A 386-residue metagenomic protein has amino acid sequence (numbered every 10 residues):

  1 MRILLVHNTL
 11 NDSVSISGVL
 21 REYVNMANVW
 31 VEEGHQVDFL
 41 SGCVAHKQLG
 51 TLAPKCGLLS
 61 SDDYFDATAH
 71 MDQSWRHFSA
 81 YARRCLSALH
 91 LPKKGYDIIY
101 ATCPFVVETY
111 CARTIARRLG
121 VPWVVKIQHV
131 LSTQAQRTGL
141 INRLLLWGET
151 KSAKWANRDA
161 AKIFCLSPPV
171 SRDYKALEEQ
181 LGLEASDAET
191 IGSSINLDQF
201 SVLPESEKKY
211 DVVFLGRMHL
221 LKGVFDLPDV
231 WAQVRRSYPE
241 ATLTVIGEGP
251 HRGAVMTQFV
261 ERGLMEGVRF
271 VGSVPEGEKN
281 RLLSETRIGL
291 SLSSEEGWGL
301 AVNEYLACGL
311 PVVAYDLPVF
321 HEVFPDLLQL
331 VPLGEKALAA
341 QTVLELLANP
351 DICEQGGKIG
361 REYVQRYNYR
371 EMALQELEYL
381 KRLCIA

Functional and structural regions predicted by a protein language model:
R21, F214-Q233, P250-M256: A conserved mid-protein helix/loop that constitutes part of the nucleotide-sugar donor-binding site
M26, T114-R118, L131, L144-I163: Membrane-proximal helix-turn-helix segments that form the acceptor-binding/catalytic region of lipid-linked
P122, S132-W155, A176, L197: Nucleotide-sugar donor phosphate/pyrophosphate-binding loop at the beta->alpha transition of glycosyltransferases
P169, S194: Carbohydrate-associated surface elements
M256-V274: Nucleotide-activated donor-binding/catalytic signature segment of Leloir-type glycosyltransferases, i.e., the conserved
S294: Aromatic "clamp/platform" in nucleotide-sugar-dependent glycosyltransferases that forms part of the donor/acceptor
P311-A314: Short hydrophobic beta-strand element within catalytic cores of glycosyltransferases and related nucleotide-activated
L328-A337, E345-P350: Conserved acidic donor-binding segment of nucleotide-sugar-dependent glycosyltransferases
